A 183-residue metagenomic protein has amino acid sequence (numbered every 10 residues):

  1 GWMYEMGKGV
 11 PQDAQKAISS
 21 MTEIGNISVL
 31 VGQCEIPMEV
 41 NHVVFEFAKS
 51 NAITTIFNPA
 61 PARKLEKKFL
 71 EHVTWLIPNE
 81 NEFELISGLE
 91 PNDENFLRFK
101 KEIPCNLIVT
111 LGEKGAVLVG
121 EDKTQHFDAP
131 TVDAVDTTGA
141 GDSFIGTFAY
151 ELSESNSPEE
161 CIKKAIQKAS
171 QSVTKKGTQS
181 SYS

Functional and structural regions predicted by a protein language model:
G1-Q125: Ribokinase/PfkB-type carbohydrate-kinase core domain
K64, K68, D93-S183: Conserved phosphate-binding/catalytic region of the ribokinase-like
